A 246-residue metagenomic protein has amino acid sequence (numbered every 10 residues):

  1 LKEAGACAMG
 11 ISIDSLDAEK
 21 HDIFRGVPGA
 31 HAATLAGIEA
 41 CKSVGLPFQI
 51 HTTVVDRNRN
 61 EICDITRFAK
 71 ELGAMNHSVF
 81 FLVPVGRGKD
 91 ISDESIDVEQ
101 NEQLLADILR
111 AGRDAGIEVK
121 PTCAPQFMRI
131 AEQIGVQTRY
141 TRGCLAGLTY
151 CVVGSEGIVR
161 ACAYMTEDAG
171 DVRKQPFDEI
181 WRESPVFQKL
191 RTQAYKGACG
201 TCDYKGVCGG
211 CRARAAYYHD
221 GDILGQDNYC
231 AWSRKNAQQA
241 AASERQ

Functional and structural regions predicted by a protein language model:
L1-V83, I96-D97: Radical SAM/AdoMet-radical enzyme domain recognition
E19, N76-I96, K120-Q133, T166-D168: Flexible glycine/acidic-rich beta-alpha junction loops that bind and position SAM and/or redox cofactors in anaerobic
K70-E71, M75-N76, D90-I117, Y140 (+1 more regions): A structural motif corresponding to the C-terminal lobe/cap of the Radical SAM core domain
E71, V153-G154: Short, acidic, Ser/Thr-enriched surface-loop or helix-capping motifs
E99-Q133, I158-A216: C-terminal accessory region of radical SAM enzymes
Q133-R142: Short, basic/aromatic recognition patches
C144-L148: Short, small/polar residue-rich loop motifs at catalytic or cofactor-binding pockets
P185, K189, C199, G225-Q246: Short Fe-S-cluster ligation motifs
